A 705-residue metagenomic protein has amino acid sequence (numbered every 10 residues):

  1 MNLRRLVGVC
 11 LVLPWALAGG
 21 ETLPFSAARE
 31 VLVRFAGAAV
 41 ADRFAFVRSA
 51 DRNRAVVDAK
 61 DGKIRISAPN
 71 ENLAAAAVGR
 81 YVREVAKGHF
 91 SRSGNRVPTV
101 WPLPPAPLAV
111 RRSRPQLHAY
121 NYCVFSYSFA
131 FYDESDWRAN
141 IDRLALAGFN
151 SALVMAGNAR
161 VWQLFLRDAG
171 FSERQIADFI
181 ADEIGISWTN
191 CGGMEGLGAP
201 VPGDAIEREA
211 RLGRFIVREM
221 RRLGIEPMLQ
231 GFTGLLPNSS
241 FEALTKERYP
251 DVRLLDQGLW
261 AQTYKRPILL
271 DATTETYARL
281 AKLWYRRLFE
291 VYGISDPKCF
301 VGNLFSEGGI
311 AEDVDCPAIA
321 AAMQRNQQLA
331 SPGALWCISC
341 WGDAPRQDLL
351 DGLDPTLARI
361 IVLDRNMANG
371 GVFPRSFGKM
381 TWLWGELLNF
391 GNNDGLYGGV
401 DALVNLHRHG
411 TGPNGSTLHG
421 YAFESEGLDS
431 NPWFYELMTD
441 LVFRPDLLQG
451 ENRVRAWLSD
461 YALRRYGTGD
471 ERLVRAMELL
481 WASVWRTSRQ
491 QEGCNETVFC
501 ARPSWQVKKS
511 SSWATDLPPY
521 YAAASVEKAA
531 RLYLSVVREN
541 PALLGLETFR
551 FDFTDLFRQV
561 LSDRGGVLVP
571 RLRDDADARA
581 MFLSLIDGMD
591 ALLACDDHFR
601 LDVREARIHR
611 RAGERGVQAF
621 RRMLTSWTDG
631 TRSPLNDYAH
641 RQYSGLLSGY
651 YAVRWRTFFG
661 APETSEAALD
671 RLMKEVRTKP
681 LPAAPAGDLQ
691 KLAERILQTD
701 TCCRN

Functional and structural regions predicted by a protein language model:
M1-V7: Bacterial N-terminal signal peptides that target proteins for export
C10-G19: Hydrophobic h-region of N-terminal signal peptides that target proteins for export in Gram-negative bacteria
G20-R114: Contiguous, structured surface segment used for ligand recognition
V33, V40-D42, V85-P102, Y120-Y127 (+7 more regions): Catalytic-core regions of glycoside hydrolase
A59-D61, N121-S126, L197, F549 (+1 more regions): Acidic/histidine-rich, surface-exposed loop or edge segments in extracytoplasmic proteins
S67-A86, S126-G148: Internal mixed beta-strand/loop scaffold within catalytic domains of large alpha/beta enzymes
S331-P332, L546-D590, R632, R654-P682: Ordered core of a single globular domain
A639, Y643-N705: Extended, compositionally biased alpha-helical segments that mediate assembly or anchoring
